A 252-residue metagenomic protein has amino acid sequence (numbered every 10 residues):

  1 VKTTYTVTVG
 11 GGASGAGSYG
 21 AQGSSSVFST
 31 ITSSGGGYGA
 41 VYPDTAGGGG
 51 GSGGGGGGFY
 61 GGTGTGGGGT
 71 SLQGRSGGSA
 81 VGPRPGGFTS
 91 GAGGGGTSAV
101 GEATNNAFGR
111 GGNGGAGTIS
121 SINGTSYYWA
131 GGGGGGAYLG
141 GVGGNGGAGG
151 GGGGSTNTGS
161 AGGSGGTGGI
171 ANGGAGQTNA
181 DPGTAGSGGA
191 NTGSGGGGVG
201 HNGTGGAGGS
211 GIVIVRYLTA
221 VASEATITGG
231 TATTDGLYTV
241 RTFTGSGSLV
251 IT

Functional and structural regions predicted by a protein language model:
V1-T252: Low-complexity, glycine/proline-biased repetitive segments and flexible coils/loops
